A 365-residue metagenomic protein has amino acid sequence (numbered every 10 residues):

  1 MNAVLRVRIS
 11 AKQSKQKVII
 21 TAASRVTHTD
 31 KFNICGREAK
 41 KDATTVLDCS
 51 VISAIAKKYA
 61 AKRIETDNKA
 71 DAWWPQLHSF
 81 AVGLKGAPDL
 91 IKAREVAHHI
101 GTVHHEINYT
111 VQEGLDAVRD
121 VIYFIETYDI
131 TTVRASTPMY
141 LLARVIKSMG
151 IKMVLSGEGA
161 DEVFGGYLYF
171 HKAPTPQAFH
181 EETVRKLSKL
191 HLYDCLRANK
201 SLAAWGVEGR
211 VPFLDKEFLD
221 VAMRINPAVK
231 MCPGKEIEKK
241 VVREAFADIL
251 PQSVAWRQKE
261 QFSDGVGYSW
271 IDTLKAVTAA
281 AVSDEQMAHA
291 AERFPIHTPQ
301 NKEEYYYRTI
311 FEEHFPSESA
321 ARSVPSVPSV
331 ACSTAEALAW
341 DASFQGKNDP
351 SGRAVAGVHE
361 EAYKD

Functional and structural regions predicted by a protein language model:
M1-R6, S10-A11, V18-V26, D30-L250 (+2 more regions): ATP-dependent adenylate-handling active sites, centered on carboxylate activation for C-N bond formation
V254-K259: Conserved S-adenosyl-L-methionine
